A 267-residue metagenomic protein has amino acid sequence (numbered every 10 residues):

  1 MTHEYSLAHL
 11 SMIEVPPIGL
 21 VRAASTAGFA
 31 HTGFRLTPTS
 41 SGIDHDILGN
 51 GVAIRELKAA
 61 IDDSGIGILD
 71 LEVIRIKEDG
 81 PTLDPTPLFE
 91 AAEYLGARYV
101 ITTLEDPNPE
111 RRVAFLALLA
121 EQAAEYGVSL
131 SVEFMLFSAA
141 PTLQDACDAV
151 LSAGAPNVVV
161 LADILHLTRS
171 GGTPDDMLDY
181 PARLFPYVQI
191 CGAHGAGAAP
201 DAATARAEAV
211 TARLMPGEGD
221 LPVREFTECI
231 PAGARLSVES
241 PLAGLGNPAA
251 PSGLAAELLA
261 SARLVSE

Functional and structural regions predicted by a protein language model:
M1-S11, R55-K58, D62-R75: Mobile, glycine- and charge-enriched loop segments and immediately flanking short secondary-structure elements within
M1-S6, E14-H31, D62, A91-G96 (+2 more regions): Histidine-acidic metal/acid-base catalytic patches
A8-M12, R35-T39, V73-I76, L104-P107 (+4 more regions): Active-site beta-loop-alpha junctions enriched in small/polar residues
L10-S11, L48, D79, E110 (+2 more regions): Residue-level marker of alpha-helix boundaries and capping positions
G33-K58: Glycine-rich, proline-tolerant flexible connector loops at the mouths of alpha/beta enzymes
S41-L48, I74-F89, A202-L214: Surface-exposed, active-site-proximal loop segments in enzymatic domains
A60-G67, R75-V160, R169: Active-site acidic/histidine proton-transfer and metal-coordination neighborhood in alpha/beta enzyme cores
